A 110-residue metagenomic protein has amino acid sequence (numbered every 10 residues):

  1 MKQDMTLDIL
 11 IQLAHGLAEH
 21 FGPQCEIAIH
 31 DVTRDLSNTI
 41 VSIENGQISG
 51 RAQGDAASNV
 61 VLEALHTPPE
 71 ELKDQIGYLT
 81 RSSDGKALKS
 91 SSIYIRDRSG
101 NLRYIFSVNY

Functional and structural regions predicted by a protein language model:
M1-Q3, A57-S58, R98-S99: Short, structured coil/loop segments at alpha-helix boundaries
M1-T33: Short, extreme N-terminal leader segments that mark the start of a protein/domain
D4, L10-Q12, E44, K73-D74 (+1 more regions): A near-ubiquitous, low-amplitude feature marking generic local secondary-structure context
P23-I76, R81-S83: Structured interaction and signal-relay segments at domain junctions
L65-Y110: Sensory/regulatory domains in signal-transduction proteins
